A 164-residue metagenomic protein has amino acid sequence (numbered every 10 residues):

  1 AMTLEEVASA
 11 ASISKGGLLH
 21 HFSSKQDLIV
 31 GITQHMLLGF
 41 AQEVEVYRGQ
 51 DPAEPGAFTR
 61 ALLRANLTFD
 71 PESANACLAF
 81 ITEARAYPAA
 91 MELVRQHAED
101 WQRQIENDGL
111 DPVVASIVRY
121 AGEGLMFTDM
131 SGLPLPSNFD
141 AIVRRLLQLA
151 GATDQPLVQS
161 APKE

Functional and structural regions predicted by a protein language model:
A1-D27: Helix-turn-helix
G31, G39-C77: Hydrophobic alpha-helical connector segments
T33, L37, M91-A98: Amphipathic, non-transmembrane alpha-helical scaffold segments
L37, A41-E45, Q102, L147: Structural signal for well-ordered, non-membrane alpha-helices
L62-N66, C77-T82, V118-L125: Short alpha-helical scaffolding segments that buttress acidic/His motifs in well-ordered protein cores
F69-N75, T82-Y87, M91-R95: Conserved, surface-exposed functional patches that form binding/active-site neighborhoods
P88-R95, Q102-E164: Hydrophobic/aromatic-rich alpha-helical bundle segments in the mid-to-C-terminal region
